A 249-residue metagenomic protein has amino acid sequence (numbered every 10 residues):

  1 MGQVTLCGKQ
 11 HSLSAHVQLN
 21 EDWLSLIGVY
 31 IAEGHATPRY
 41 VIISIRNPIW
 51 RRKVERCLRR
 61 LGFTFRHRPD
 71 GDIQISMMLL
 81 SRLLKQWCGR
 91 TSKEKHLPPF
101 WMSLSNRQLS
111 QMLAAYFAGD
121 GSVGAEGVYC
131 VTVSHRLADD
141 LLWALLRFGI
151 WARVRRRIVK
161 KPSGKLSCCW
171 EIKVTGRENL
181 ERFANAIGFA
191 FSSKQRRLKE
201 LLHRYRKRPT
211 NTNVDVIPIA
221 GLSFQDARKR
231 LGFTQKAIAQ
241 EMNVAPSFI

Functional and structural regions predicted by a protein language model:
M1-I249: Internal intein/HINT superfamily modules and their associated LAGLIDADG
